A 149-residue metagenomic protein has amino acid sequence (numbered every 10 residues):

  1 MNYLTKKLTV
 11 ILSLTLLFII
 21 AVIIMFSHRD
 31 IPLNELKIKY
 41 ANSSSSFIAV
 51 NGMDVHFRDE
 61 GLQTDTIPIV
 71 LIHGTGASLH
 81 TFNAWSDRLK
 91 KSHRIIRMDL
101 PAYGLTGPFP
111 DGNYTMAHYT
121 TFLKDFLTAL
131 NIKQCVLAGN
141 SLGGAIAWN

Functional and structural regions predicted by a protein language model:
N2-I67, S92-H93, I132-K133: Alpha/beta-hydrolase fold catalytic core
K6, F82-A84, P108-F109, L127: Short amphipathic alpha-helical segments
I38-Y40, F47, G74, D111 (+1 more regions): Pocket-edge positions in alpha/beta enzyme catalytic cores
V50-G52, R58-E60, L100-A138: Active-site loop/oxyanion-hole signature of alpha/beta-hydrolase fold enzymes
M53, E60-L105: Conserved HGGG/HGGXW glycine-rich cap/lid loop of the alpha/beta-hydrolase fold
N83, K124, W148-N149: Short, hydrophobic alpha-helix immediately C-terminal to the catalytic nucleophile
G139-G143, A147: Gly/Ala-rich beta-loop-alpha elbow adjacent to hydrolase catalytic centers
